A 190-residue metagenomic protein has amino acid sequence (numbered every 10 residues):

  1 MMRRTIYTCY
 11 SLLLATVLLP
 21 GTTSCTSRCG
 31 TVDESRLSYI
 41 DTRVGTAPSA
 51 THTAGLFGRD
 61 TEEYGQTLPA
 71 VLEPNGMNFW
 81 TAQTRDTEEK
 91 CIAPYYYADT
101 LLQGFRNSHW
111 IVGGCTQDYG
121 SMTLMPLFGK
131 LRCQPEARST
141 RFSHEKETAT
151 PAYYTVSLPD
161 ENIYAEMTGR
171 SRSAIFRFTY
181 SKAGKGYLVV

Functional and structural regions predicted by a protein language model:
M1-T5: Positively charged n-region of N-terminal signal peptides that target proteins for export
Y7-T8, T23, S27, G113: Secreted/extracellular small peptides and ectodomain modules produced from precursors
C9-G21: Bacterial N-terminal signal peptides
L18-V32: Bacterial Sec-dependent signal peptides at the C-terminal "C-region" and cleavage site
C29-V190: Accessory carbohydrate-recognition regions in carbohydrate-active enzymes
